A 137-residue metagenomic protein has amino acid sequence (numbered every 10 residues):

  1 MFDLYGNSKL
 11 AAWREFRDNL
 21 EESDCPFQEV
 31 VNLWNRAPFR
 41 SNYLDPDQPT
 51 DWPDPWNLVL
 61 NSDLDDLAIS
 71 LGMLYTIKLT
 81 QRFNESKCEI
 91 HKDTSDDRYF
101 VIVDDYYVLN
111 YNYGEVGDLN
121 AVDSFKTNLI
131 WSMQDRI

Functional and structural regions predicted by a protein language model:
M1-I137: A structural boundary/capping signal
